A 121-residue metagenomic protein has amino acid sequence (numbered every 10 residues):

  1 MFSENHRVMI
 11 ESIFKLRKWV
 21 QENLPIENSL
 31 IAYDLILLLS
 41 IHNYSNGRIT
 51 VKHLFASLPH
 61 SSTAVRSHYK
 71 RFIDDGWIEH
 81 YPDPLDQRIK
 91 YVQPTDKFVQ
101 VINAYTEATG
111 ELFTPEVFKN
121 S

Functional and structural regions predicted by a protein language model:
M1-I26: N-terminal leader segment of winged-helix/HTH proteins
I13-R17, H42, D75: A short secondary-structure junction motif
V20, N103-S121: Amphipathic alpha-helical dimerization/coiled-coil segments that flank or bridge DNA-binding/regulatory modules
E22-H60: N-terminal helix-turn-helix DNA-binding core of bacterial DNA-binding proteins
Y69-K70: Short, hydrophobic-biased segments on the C-terminal half of alpha helices that form "recognition helices"
I73-D83: A short, conserved structural fragment
D83-T106: Short, cationic-aromatic polyanion-contact patches
